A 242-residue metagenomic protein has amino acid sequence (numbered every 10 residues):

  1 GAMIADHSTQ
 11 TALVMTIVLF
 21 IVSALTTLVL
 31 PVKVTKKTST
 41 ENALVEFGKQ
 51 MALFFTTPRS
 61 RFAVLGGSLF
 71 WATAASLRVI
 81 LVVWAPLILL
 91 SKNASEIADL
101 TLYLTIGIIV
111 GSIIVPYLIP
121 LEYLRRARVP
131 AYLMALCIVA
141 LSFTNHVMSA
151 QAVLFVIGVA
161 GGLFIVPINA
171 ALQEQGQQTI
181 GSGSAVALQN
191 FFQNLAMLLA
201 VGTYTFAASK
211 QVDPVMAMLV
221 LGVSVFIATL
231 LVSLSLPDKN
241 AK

Functional and structural regions predicted by a protein language model:
G1-T16, V83-L89, I119, L198-M218: Transmembrane alpha-helix termini and helix-breaking/packing motifs in multi-pass membrane transporters
H7-V14, A52-V110, L163: A single, central transmembrane helix in multi-pass transporters
T16-N42, S233-K242: Helix-loop junctions on the cytosolic side of multi-pass membrane transporters, especially the intracellular loop
V32-G66: Juxtamembrane intracellular "pre-TM" segments in multi-pass secondary transporters
D99-P120, A196-L199: Transmembrane alpha-helices of Major Facilitator/SLC transporters
P116, Y132-H146: C-terminal ends and interior cores of transmembrane alpha-helices in multi-pass membrane transporters/permeases
Y117-L133: Cytoplasmic membrane-interface "Motif A"-like loop-to-helix N-cap segments of 12-TM Major Facilitator Superfamily
L163-Q177: Intracellular juxtamembrane helix-capping segments at the cytosolic ends of symmetry-related transmembrane helices
